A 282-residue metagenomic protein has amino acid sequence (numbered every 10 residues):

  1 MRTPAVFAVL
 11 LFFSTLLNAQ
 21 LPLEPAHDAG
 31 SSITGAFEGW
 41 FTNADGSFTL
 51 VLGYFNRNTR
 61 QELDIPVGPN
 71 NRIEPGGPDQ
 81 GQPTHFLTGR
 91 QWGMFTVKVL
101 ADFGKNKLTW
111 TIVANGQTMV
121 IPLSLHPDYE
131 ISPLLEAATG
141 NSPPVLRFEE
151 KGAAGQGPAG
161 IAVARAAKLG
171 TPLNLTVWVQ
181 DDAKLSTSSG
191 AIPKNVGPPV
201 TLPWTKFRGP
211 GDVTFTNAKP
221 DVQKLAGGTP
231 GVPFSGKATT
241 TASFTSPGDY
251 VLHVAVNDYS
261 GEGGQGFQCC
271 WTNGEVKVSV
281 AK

Functional and structural regions predicted by a protein language model:
M1-F7: Bacterial N-terminal signal peptides that target proteins for export
S14-L16: N-terminal signal peptide c-region/cleavage motif recognized by signal peptidases
L21, H27-F37, F41-A44, Y54-N56 (+3 more regions): Extracellular/lumenal mature domains of secreted and surface-exposed proteins
T49-L52: Short loop/turn motifs at secondary-structure boundaries
T84-G89, G231-F234: Short proline/glycine- and polar residue-rich coil/turn motifs
M94-K98: Ligand-binding face of N-terminal immunoglobulin V-set domains in extracellular IgSF glycoproteins
L100-G104, T245-G248: Surface-exposed, short loops/turns at beta-strand junctions within beta-sandwich domains
G104-N115, L252-V254: Short, aromatic- and glycine-rich surface loops/edge beta-strands on solvent-exposed regions
